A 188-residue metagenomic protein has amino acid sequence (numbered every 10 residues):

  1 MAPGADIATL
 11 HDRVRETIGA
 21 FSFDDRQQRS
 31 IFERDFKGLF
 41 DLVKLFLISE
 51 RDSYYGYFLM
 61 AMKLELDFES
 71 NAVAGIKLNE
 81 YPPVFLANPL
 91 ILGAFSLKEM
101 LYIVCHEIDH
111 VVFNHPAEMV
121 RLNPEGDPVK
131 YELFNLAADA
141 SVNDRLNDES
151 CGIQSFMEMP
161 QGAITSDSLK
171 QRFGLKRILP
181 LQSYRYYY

Functional and structural regions predicted by a protein language model:
M1-Y102, I108-Y188: Short, functionally important secondary-structure microenvironments
